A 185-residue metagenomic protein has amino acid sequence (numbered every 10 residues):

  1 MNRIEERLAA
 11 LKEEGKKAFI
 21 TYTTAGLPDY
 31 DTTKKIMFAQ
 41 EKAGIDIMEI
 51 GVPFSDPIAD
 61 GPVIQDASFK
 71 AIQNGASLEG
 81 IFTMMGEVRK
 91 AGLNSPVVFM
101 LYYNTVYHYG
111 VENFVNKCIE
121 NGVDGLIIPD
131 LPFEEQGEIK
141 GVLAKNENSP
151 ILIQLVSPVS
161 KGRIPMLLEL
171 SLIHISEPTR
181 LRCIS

Functional and structural regions predicted by a protein language model:
M1-I20, M85: N-terminal amphipathic alpha-helix/helix-capping segment at the start of soluble metabolic enzymes
N2-E5, D56-P62, A76-T83, H108-V111 (+2 more regions): Active-site-adjacent beta->alpha loops and helix N-cap segments on the catalytic face of soluble alpha/beta enzymes
I20-D31, V98-G110, I153-V159: Active-site mouth loops of central-metabolism enzymes
T21, G51, C118, L167: Conserved, mostly hydrophobic/aromatic
D31-A39, V106-K117, V159-M166: Short, acidic/polar
V63-V98, G141-Q154: Alpha-helix-loop-beta-strand connector modules within alpha/beta enzyme cores
I173-S185: Single conserved hydrophobic/aromatic residue that forms the stacking wall/gate of nucleotide- or nucleobase-binding
